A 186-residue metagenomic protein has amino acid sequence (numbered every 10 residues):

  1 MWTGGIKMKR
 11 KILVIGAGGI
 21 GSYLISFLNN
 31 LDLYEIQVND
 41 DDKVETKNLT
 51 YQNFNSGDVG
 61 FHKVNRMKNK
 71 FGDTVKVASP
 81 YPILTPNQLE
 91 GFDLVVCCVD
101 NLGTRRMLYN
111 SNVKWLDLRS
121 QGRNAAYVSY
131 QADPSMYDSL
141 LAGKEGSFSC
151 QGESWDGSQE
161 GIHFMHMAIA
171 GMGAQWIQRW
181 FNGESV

Functional and structural regions predicted by a protein language model:
M1-V186: Adenine nucleotide-associated cytosolic modules
